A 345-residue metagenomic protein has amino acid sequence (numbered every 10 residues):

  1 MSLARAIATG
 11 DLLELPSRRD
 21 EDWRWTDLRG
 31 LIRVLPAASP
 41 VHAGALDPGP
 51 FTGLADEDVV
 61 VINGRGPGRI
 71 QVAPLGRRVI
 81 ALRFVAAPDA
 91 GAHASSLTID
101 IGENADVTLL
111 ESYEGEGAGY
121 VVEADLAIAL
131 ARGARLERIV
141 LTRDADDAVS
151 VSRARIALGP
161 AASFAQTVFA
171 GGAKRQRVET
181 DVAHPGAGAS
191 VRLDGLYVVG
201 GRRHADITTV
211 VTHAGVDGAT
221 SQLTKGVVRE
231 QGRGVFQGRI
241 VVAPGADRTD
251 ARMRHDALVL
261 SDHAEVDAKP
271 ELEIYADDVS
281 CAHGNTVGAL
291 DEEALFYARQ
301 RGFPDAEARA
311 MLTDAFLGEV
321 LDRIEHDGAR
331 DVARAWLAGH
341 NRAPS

Functional and structural regions predicted by a protein language model:
M1-A87, L223: N-terminal amphipathic, basic helical "cap/leader" segment at the start of enzyme domains
D58-F303, L317-S345: Conserved beta-strand/loop scaffold segments within soluble protein domains that form the structured core and edges
